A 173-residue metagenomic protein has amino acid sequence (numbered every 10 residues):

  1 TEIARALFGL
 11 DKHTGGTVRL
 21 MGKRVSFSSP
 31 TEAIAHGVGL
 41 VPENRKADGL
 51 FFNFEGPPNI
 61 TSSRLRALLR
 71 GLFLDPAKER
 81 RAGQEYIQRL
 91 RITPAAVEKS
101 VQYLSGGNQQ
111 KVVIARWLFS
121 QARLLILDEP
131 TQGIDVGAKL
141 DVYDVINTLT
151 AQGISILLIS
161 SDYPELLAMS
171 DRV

Functional and structural regions predicted by a protein language model:
T1-V173: Glycine-rich phosphate-binding loops of nucleotide-dependent enzymes
